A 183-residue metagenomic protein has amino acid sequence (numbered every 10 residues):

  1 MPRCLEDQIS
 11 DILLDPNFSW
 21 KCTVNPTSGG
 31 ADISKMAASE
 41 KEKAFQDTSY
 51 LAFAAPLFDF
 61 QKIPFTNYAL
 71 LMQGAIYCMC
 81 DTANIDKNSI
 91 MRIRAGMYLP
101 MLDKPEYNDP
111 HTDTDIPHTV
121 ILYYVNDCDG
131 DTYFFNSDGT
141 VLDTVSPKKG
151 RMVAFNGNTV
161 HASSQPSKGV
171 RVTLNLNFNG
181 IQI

Functional and structural regions predicted by a protein language model:
M1-N88: Non-heme Fe(II)/2-oxoglutarate
I63-I183: Catalytic core of non-heme Fe(II) oxygenases with the double-stranded beta-helix
